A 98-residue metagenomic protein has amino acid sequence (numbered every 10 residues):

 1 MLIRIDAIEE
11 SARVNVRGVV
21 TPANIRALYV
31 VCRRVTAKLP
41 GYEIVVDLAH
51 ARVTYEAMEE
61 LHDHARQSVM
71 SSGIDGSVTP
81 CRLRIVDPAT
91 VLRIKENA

Functional and structural regions predicted by a protein language model:
M1-A27: STAS-typified acidic loop motif
P22-A98: Amphipathic alpha-helical interaction surfaces in cytosolic regulatory modules
